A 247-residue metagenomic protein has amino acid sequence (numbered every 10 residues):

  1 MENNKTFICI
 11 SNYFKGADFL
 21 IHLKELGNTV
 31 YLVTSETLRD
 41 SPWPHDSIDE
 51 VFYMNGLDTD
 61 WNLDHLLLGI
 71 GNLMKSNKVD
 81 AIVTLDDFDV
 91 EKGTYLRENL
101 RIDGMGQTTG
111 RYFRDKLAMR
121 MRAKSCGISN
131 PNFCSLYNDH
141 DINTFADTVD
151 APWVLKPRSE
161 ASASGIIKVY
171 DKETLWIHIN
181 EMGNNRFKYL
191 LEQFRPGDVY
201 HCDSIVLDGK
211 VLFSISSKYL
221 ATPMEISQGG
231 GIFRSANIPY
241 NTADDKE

Functional and structural regions predicted by a protein language model:
M1-T108, H140: ATP-binding N-terminal substructure of ATP-dependent carboxylate-amine bond-forming enzymes
F19-L23, R120, N143, I179: Short amphipathic alpha-helical segments and helix-helix/interface helices
V30-Y31, N130-P131, Y189: Hydrophobic anchor at the start of a short beta-strand that flanks the dinucleotide cofactor-binding loop
D40-P44, W61-H65, Y112-A118, G165 (+1 more regions): Short, charged, surface-exposed secondary-structure boundary motifs
N72-V79, D147-V149, N184-N185: Glycine-rich phosphate-binding loop signature in dinucleotide/nucleotide-binding domains
E98-G165, K172: A conserved helix-loop-beta module that forms one wall/lid of the active-site cleft in ATP-utilizing catalytic domains
A123, A146-V169, R186-G197, C202 (+1 more regions): ATP-grasp fold ATP-binding core
E173, Q193-E247: ATP-dependent carboxylate/phosphate-activation module, predominantly the ATP-grasp catalytic core and closely related
